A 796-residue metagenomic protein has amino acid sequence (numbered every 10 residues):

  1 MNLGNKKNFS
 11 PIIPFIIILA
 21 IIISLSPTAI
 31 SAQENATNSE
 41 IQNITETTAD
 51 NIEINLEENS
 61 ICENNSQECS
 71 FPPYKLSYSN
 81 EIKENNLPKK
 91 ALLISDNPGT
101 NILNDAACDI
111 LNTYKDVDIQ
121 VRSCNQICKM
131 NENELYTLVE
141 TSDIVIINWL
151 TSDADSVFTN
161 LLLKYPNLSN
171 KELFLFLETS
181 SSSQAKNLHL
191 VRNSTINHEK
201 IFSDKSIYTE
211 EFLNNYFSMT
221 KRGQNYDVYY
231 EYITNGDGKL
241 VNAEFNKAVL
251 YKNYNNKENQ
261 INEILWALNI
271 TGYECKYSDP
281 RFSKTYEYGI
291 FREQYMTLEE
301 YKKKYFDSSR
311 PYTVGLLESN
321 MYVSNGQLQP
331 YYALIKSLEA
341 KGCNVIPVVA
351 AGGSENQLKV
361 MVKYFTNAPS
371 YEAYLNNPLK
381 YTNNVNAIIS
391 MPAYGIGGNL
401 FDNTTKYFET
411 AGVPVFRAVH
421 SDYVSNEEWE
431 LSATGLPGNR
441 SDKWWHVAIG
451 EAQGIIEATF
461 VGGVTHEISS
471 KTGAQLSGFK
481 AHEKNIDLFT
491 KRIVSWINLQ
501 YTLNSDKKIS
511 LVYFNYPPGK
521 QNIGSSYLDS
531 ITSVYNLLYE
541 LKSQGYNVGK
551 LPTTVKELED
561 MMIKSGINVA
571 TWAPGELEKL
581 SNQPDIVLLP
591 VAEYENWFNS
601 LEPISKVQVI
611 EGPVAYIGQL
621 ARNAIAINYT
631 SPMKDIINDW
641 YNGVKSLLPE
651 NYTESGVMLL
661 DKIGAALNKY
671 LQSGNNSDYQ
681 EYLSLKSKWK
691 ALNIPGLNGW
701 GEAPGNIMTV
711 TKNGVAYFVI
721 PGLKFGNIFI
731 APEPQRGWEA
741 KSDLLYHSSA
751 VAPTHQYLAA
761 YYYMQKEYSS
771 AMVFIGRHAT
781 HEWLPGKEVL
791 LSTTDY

Functional and structural regions predicted by a protein language model:
M1-N8: N-terminal secretory signal peptides that target proteins for export/translocation
N2, P14, T28-A29, I44 (+1 more regions): Generic secretory/membrane-interface signal
N8-P14: Gram-positive cell-envelope targeting signals
P14-L25: Bacterial N-terminal signal peptides
A20, T37, T45-A49: Ala/Thr-enriched low-complexity intrinsically disordered regions
L25-S39: Sec-dependent signal peptide cleavage junction
A32-Q33, N43, A49-Y796: An N-terminal assembly and electron-transfer interface module characteristic of large anaerobic redox and radical
